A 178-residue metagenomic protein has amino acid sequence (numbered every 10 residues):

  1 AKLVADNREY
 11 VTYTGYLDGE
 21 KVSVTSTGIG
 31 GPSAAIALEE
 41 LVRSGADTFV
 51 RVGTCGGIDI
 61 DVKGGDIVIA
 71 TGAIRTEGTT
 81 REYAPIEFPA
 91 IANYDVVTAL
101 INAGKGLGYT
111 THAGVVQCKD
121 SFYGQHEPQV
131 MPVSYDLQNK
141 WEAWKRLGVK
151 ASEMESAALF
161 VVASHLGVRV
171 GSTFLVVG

Functional and structural regions predicted by a protein language model:
A1-A99: Metabolite-binding pocket within alpha/beta catalytic cores that recognizes anionic/polar moieties
P32-A35, M154-L159: Short glycine/serine/threonine-rich phosphate/pyrophosphate-binding segments that cradle anionic phosphate groups
D47-T48, K150, R169: Short acidic/polar active-site loop segments enriched in Thr and Asp
D66-I69, V130, V170: Short, hinge-like loop/turn segments at secondary-structure boundaries
E87-G148: Active-site rim beta-loop-alpha module in soluble metabolic enzymes
A157-G178: Zn-dependent metallopeptidase/amidohydrolase metal-coordination segment
